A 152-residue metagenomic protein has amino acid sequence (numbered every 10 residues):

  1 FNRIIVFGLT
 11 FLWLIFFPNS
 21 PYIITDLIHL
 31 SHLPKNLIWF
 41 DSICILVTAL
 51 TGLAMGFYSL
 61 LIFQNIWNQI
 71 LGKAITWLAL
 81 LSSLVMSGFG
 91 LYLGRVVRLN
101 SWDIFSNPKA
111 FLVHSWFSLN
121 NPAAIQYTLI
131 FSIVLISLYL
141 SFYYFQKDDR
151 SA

Functional and structural regions predicted by a protein language model:
F1-I5, N65-I75, D149: Membrane-interface helix-boundary motifs at transmembrane edges
G8-F11, I43-A54, I125-I133: Hydrophobic alpha-helical transmembrane segments of multi-pass membrane proteins
T10-I15, A79-V96: Hydrophobic alpha-helical membrane-insertion segments
S20-L30: Transmembrane alpha-helix boundary signature
N36-I66: Alpha-helical transmembrane segments and their immediate interhelical/interface regions in integral membrane proteins
I43, N100, F111-L135: Membrane-interface transmembrane-helix boundary segments in multi-pass integral membrane proteins
A54-W67, F131-A152: Transmembrane alpha-helical segments in integral membrane proteins
F89-A110: Juxtamembrane non-transmembrane "cap" segments at the membrane-aqueous interface of multi-pass membrane proteins
